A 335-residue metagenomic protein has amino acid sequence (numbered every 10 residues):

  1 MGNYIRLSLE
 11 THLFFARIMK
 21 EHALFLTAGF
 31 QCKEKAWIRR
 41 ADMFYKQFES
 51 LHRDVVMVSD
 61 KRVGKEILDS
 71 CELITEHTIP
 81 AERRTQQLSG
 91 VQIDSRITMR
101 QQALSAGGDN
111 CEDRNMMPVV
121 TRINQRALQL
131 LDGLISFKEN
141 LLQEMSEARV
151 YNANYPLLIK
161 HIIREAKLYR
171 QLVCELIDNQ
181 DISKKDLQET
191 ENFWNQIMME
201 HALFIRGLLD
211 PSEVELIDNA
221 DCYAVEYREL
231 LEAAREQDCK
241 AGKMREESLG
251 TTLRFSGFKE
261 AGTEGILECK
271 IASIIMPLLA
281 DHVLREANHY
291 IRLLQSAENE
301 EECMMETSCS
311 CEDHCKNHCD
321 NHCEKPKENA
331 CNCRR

Functional and structural regions predicted by a protein language model:
M1-R335: Surface-exposed peri-terminal alpha-helical interaction modules
